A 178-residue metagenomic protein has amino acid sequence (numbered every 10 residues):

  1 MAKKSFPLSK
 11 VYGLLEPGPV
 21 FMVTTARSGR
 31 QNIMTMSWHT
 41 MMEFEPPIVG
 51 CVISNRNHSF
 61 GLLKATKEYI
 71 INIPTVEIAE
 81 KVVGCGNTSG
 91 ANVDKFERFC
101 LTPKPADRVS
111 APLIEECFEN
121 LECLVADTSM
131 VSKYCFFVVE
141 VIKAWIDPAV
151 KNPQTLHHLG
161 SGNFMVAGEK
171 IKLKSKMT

Functional and structural regions predicted by a protein language model:
M1-T178: Basic, polyanion-binding surface patches
